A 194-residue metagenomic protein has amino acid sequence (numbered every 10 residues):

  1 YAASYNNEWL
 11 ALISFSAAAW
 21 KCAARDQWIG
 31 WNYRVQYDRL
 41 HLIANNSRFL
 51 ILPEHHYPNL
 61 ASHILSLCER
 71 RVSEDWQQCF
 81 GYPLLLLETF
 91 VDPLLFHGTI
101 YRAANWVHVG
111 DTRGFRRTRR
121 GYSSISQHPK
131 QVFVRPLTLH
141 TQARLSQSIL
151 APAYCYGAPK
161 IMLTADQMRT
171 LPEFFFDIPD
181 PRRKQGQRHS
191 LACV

Functional and structural regions predicted by a protein language model:
A3-H140, M162-F176, P181, Q185: Acyl-donor binding region in acyl/amide transferases
H140-A165: Flexible, glycine-/basic-rich loop-and-beta segments that form/coincide with the SAM-dependent methyltransferase
V194: Segments forming glycine/polar-rich beta-alpha architectures that bind adenosine-containing cofactors
